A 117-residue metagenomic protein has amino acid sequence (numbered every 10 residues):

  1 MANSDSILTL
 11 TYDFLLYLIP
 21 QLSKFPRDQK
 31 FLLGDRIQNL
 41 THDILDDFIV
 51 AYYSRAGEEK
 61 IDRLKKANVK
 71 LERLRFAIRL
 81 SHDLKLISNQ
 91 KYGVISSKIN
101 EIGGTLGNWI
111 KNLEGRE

Functional and structural regions predicted by a protein language model:
M1-E117: Amphipathic alpha-helical assembly/interaction segments
